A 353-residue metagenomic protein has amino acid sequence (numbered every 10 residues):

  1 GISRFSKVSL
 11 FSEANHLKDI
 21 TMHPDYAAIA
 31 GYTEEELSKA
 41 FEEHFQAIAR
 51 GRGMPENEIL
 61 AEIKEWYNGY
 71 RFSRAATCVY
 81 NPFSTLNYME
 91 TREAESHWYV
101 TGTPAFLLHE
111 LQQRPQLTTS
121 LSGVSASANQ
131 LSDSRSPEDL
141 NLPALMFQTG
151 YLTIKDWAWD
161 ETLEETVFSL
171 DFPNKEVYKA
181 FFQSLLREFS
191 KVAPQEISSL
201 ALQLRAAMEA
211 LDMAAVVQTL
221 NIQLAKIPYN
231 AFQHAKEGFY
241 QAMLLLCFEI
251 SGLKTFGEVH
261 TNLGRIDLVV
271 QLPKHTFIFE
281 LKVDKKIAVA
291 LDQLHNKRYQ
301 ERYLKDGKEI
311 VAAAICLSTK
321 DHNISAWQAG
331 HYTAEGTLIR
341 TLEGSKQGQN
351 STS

Functional and structural regions predicted by a protein language model:
G1-K236, S251, T352: Phosphate-binding site recognition
F5-S12, I287-A290, K320-W327: Switch/connector loops and helix/strand junctions flanking conserved nucleotide-binding motifs in nucleotide-processing
K18, F277-F279, V311-I315: Hydrophobic/aromatic beta-strand patches that form the interior of the parallel beta-sheet core in alpha/beta enzyme
L244, I266-V283, K297: Conserved catalytic cores of phosphodiester-cleaving nucleases, focusing on short active-site segments
C247-K274: Active-site metal-binding core of divalent-cation-utilizing nuclease and nuclease-like domains
V283-Q300: Mg2+/Mn2+-dependent nuclease catalytic core
R302, K308-S353: Domain-level recognition of nuclease-like catalytic cores that cleave nucleotide substrates
